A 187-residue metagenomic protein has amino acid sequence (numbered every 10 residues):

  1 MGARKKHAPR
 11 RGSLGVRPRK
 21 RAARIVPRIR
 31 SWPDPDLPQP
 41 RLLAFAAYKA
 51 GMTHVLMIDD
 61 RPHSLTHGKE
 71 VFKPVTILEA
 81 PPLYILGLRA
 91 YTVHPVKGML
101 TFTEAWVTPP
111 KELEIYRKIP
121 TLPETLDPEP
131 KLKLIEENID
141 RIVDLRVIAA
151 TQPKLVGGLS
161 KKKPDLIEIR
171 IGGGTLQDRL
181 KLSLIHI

Functional and structural regions predicted by a protein language model:
G2-L184: Extended basic (Lys/Arg/His-rich) segments that typically form rRNA-contacting surfaces in ribosomal proteins
